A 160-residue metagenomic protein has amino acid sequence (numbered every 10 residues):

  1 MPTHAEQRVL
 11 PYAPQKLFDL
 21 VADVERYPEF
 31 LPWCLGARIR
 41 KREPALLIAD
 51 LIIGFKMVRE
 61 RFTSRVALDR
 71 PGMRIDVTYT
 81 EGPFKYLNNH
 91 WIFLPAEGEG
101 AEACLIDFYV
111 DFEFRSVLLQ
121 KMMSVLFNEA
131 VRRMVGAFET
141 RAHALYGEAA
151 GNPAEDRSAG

Functional and structural regions predicted by a protein language model:
M1-A45, E148, S158-G160: Hydrophobic ligand-binding cavity/cleft-lining segments
T3-A5, R59-T63, Y86-N89: Short, surface-exposed coil-to-beta transition loops
Q7-P11, R38, I52, R65-A67 (+2 more regions): Generic structural detector for well-ordered beta-strands
P14, K41-A45, L68-G72, I92-L105: A short, structured loop/turn motif at beta-sheet edges
R38-E81, A137: Glycine-rich portal/gate segments that line the openings of hydrophobic small-molecule binding cavities
T78-R133: Beta-strand/loop substructures that line and gate deep hydrophobic ligand-binding cavities in soluble
L118-G160: A conserved amphipathic terminal alpha-helix motif
